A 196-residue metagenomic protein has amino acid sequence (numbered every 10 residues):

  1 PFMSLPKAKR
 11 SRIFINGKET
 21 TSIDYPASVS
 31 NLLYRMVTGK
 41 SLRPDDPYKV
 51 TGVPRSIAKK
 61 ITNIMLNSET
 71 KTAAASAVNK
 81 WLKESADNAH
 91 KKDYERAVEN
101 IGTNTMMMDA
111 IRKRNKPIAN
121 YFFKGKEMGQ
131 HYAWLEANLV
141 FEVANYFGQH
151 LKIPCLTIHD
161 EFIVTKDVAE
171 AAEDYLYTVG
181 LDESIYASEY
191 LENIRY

Functional and structural regions predicted by a protein language model:
F2-G125: Helical catalytic core of nucleic-acid polymerases
T20-I23, S56, F141, F147-G148 (+2 more regions): Catalytic phosphate/metal-binding cores of nucleic-acid and nucleotide-processing enzymes, i.e., regions that mediate
D24, T62, P154-V164: Catalytic palm active-site di-aspartate
P26-S28, F162-I163, A169-E170: Short, solvent-exposed loop/turn segments at secondary-structure junctions
A58, E136, A172: Hydrophobic (often cysteine-bearing) scaffold residues that line and stabilize catalytic clefts of nucleotide/cofactor
Y121-N138: Adenine-nucleotide phosphate-binding core of ATP-dependent small-molecule kinases
N138-I158: Active-site palm subdomain of RNA-directed nucleic acid polymerases
V168-Y196: Polymerase palm active-site segment centered on the conserved acidic dipeptide of motif C
